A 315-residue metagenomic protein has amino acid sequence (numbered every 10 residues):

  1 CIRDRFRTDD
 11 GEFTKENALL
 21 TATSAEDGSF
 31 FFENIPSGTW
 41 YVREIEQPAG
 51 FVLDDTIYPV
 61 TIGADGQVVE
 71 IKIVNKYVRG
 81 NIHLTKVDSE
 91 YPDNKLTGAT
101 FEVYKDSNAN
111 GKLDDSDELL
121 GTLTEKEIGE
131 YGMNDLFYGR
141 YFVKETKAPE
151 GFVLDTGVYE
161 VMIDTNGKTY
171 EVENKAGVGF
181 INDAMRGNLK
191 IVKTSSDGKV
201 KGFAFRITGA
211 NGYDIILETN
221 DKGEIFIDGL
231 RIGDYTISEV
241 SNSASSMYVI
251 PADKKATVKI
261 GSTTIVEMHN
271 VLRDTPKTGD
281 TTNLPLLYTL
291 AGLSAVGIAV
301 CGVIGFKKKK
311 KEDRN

Functional and structural regions predicted by a protein language model:
R3-N315: Solvent-exposed loop/turn and edge beta-strand elements of beta-rich ligand-binding domains
